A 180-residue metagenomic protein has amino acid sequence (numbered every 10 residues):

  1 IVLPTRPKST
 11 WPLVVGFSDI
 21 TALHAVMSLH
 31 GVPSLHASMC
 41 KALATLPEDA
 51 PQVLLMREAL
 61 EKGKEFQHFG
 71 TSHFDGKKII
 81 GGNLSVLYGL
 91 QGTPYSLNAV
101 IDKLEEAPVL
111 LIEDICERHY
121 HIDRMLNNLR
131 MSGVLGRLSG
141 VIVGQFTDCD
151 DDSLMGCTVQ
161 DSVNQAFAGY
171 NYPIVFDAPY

Functional and structural regions predicted by a protein language model:
L3-M27, P33-M39, Y170-P173: Short, acidic/small-residue loops that bind anionic groups at enzyme active sites
R6-K8, M27, S72, I79 (+3 more regions): Solvent-exposed alpha-helices and their adjacent loops that cap or buttress functional pockets in soluble metabolic
V15, V109-L111, I142: Structural motif
S18, A22, E48-P51, K78-V86 (+3 more regions): Conserved active-site and cofactor/substrate-binding residues in soluble primary-metabolism enzymes
V32-G92: Conserved anion/nucleotide-ligand pocket segment
I80, L84-D123: Oxyanion-binding "anion nests"
H121-Y180: C-terminal active-site/capping subdomain that shapes the small-molecule cofactor and substrate pocket of enzyme
